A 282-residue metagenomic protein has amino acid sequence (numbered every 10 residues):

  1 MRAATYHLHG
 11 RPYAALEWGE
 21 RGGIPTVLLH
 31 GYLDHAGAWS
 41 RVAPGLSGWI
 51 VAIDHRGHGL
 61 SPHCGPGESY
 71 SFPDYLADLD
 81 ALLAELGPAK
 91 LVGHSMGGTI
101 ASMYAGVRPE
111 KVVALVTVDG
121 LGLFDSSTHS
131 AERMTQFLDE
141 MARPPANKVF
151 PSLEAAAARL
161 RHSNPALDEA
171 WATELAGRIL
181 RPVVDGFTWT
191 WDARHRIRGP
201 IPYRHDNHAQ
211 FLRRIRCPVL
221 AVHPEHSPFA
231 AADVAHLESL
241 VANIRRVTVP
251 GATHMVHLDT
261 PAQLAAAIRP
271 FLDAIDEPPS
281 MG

Functional and structural regions predicted by a protein language model:
M1-T26, S47-G48, G87, R269 (+1 more regions): Alpha/beta-hydrolase fold catalytic core
H9-R11, V51-V92, A266: Active-site loop/oxyanion-hole signature of alpha/beta-hydrolase fold enzymes
A14-H63: Conserved HGGG/HGGXW glycine-rich cap/lid loop of the alpha/beta-hydrolase fold
P88-S130: Conserved hydrolase catalytic core segment
N147-D206: Conserved alpha/beta-hydrolase catalytic His-Asp/Glu region
P182-S239: Conserved serine/cysteine hydrolase catalytic core
L240-H254: Catalytic histidine neighborhood in serine/cysteine hydrolases with alpha/beta-hydrolase-type architecture
A252-P261, A265: Catalytic histidine-centered segment of alpha/beta-hydrolase-like enzymes
